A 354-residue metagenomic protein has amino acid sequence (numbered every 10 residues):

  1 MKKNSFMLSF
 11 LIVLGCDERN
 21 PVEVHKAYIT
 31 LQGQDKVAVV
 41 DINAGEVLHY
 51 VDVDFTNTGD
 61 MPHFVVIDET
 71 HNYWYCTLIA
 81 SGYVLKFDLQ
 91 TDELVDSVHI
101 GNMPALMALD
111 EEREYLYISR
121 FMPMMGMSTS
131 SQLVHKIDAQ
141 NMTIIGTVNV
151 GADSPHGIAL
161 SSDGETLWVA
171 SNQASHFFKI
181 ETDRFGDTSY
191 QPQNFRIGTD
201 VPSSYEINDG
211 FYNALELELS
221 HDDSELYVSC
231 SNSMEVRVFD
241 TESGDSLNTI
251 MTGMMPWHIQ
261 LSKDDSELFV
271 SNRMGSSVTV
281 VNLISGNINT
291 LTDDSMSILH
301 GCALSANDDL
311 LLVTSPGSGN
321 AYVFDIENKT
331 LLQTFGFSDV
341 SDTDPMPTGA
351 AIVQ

Functional and structural regions predicted by a protein language model:
S5-V13: Sec-dependent N-terminal signal peptides
C16-Q354: Predominantly soluble domains enriched in secretory-pathway, periplasmic, or organellar proteins
